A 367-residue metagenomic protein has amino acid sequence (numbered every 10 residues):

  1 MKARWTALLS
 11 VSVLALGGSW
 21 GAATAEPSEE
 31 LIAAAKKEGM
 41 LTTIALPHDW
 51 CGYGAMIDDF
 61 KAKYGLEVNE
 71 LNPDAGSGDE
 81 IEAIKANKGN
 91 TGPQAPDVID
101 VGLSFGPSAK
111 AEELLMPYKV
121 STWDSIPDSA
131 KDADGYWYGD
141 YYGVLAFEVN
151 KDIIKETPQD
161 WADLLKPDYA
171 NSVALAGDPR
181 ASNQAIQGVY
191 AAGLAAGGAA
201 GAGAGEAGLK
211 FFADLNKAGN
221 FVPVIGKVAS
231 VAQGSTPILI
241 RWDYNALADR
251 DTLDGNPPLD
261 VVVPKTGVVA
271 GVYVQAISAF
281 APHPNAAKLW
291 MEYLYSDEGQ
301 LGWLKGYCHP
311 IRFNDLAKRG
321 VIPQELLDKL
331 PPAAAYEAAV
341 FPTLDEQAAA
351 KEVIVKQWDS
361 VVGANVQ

Functional and structural regions predicted by a protein language model:
M1-E38, V366-Q367: Short, low-complexity disordered leader/linker segments with a strong preference for bacterial N-terminal type II
S28-K36, M40-T42, L46-E67: Short, polar/charged alpha-helical segment
I44-I57, N69-K85, G92-S235: Extracytoplasmic ligand-binding site segments that recognize negatively charged/polar headgroups
G106-S108, A232, P237-P257: A ligand-binding cleft/hinge motif common to bilobed small-molecule-binding domains
M116-D124, G135-Y138, A162-L165, D251-V269 (+1 more regions): Short beta-strand->loop
Y142-L145, L209-D214, N220, D254-A281 (+1 more regions): Periplasmic-binding protein-like
A229, A334-Q367: Conserved C-terminal helix/tail region of periplasmic/extracytoplasmic solute-binding proteins
V269, Y273, S278-A339: Mature extracytoplasmic/periplasmic domains
